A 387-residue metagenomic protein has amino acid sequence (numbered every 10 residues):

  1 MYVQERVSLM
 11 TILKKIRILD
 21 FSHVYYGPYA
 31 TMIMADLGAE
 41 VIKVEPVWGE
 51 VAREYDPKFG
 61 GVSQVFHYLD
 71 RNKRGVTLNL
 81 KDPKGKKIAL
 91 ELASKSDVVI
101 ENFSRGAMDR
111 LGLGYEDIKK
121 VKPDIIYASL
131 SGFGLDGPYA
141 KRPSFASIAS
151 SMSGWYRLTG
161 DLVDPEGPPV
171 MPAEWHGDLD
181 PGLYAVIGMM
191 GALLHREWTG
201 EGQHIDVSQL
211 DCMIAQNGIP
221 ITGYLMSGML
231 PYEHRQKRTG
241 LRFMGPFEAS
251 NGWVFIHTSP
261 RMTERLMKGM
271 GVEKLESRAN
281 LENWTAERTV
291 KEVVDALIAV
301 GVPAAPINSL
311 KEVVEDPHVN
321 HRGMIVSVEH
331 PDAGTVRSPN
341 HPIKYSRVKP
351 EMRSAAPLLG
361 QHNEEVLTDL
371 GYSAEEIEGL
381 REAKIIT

Functional and structural regions predicted by a protein language model:
Y2-R17, R242, P246-A249, H257 (+1 more regions): Terminal low-complexity tails and localization/encapsulation signals of metabolic enzymes
Y2-W198, K291, L358, E364-T387: N-terminal helix-loop segment corresponding to the beta1-alpha1 unit of nucleotide/adenylate-binding folds
F59-V62, R238-G240, V336: Short solvent-exposed loop/turn micro-motifs enriched in small/polar/acidic residues
E101-N102, L275-E276, S346: Short beta-strands and strand-loop turn motifs
S151-D295, A304, G323-A333: Acidic, glycine-rich segments within the central catalytic cores of soluble metabolic enzymes that bind/position
A296-V319: Conserved PLP cofactor-binding pocket of PLP-dependent enzymes
